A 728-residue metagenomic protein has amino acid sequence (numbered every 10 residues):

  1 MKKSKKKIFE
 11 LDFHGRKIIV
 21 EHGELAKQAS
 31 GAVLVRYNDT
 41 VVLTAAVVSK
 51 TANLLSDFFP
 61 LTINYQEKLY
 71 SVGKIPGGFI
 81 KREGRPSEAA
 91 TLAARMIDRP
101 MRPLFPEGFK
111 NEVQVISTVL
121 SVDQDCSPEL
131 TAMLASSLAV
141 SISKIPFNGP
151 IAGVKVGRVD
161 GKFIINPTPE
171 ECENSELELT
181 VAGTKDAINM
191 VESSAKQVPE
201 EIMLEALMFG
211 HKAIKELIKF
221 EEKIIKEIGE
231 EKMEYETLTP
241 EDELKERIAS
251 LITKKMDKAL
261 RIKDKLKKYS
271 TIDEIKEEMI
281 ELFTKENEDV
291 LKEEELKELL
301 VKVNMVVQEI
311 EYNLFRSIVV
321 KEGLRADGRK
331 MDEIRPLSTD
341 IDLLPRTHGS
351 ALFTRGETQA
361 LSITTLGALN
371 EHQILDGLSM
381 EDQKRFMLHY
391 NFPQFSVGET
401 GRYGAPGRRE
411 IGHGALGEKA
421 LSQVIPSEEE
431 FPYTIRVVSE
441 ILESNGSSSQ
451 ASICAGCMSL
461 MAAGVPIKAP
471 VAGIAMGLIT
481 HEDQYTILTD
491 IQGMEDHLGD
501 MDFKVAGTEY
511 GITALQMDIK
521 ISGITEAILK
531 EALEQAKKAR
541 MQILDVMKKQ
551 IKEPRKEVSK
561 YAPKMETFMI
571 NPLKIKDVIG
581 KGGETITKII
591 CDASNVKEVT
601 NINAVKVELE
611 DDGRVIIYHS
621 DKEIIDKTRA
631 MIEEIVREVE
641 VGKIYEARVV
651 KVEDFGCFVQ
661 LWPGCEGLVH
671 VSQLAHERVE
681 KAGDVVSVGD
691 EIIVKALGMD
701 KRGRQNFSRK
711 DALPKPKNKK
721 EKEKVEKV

Functional and structural regions predicted by a protein language model:
M1-E236: Long, basic N-terminal domains or extensions that often function in RNA/ssDNA interaction or organelle/cellular
M1-S49, N53, E236-M380, P563-D577 (+3 more regions): Extended amphipathic alpha-helical scaffolds
A29-Q114, V119-S121, C126, E192 (+4 more regions): Glycine-rich, flexible beta-strand/loop modules in the N-terminal catalytic cores of phosphate-handling
E107-V113, N148-P150, L217-Y235, L266-K267 (+8 more regions): Flexible, glycine/charged-enriched surface loops at secondary-structure junctions
S117, N189-S194, Y235-T239, S250-L260 (+6 more regions): Short, hydrophobic beta-strand segments
K144-K263, L460-K556: Mobile "lid/hinge" segments at catalytic clefts and subdomain interfaces of large enzymes
K232-D242, Q542-F568, D626-E646: Long, charged amphipathic helices and adjacent flexible linkers at domain junctions
P563, N571-V728: Single-stranded RNA-binding regions, centering on S1/OB-family and related RNA-binding modules
